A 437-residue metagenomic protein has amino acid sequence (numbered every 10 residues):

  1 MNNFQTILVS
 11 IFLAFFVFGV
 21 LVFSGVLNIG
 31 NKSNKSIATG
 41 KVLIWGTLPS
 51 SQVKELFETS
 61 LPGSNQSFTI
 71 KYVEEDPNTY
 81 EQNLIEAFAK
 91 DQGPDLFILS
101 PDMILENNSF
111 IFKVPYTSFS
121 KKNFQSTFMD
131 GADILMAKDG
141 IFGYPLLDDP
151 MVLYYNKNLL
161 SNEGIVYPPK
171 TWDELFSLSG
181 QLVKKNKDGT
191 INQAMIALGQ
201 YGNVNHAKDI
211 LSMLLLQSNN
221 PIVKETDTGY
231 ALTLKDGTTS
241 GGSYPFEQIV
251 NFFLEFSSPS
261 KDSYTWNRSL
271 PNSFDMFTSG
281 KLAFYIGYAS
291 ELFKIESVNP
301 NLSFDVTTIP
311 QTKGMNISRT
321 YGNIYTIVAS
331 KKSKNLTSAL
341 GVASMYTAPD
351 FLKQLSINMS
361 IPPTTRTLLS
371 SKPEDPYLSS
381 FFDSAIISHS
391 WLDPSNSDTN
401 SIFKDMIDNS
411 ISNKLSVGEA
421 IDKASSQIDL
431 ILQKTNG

Functional and structural regions predicted by a protein language model:
M1-L105, K121, K313, T337 (+2 more regions): Conserved N-terminal structural module of periplasmic/extracytoplasmic solute-binding proteins
T6, Y72-V73, M136, T320-Y321 (+3 more regions): C-terminal capping/gating helix-and-loop segments adjacent to ligand/active sites or protein-protein/ligand interfaces
N34-S36, S51, S290-K294, Y325-D398 (+1 more regions): Mature extracytoplasmic/periplasmic domains
S64-Q66, K71, D139, T239 (+3 more regions): Extracytoplasmic/periplasmic substrate-recognition and gating elements
E86, P94-D95, S120-L160, N316-R319 (+1 more regions): A structural signal for short loop-to-beta-strand junctions that line the ligand-binding cleft of periplasmic/secreted
L99-V152, K170, F176, N192 (+2 more regions): Hinge/lid segment of periplasmic solute-binding proteins
F142, L146, M151, F176-K235: Extracytoplasmic/periplasmic solute-binding protein
L178-G180, E225-N267: Glycine-centered hinge/linker elements that transmit conformational signals in sensory and ligand-binding systems
